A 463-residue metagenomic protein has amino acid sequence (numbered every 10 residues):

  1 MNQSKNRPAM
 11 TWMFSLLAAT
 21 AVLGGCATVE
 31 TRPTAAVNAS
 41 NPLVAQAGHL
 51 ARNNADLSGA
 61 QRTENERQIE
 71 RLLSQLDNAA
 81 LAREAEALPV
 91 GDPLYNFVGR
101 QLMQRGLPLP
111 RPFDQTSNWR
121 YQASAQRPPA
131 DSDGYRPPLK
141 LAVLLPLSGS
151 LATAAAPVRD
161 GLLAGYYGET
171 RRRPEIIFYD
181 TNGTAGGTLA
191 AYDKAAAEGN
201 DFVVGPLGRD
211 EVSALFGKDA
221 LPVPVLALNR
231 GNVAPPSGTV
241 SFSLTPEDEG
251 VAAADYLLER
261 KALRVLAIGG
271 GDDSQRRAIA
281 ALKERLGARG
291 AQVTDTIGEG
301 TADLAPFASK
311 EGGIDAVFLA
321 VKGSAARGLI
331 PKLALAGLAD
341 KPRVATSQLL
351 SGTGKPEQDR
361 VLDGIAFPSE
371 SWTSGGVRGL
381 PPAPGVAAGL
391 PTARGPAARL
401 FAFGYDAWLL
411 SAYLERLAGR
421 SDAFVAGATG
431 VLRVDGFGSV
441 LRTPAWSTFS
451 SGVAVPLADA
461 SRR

Functional and structural regions predicted by a protein language model:
V22-G25: C-terminal motif of bacterial Sec signal peptides marking the signal peptidase cleavage site
A27-E30: Bacterial signal peptide processing site
T153-P157, G168, R172-V233: Beta-alpha junction/loop-to-helix N-cap segments that form part of ligand/metal-binding clefts
A195-G208, L226-L228, R264-G269, G312-A326 (+1 more regions): Periplasmic-binding protein-like
V233-Y256, D359-S371: Short beta-strand elements at the ligand-binding edges of bilobed clamshell
T239-I297: An alpha-beta-alpha
G287, I314, I330-Y405, G419: Extracellular/periplasmic periplasmic-binding protein-like sensory domains
A383-A458: Segments of small-molecule ligand-sensing domains
